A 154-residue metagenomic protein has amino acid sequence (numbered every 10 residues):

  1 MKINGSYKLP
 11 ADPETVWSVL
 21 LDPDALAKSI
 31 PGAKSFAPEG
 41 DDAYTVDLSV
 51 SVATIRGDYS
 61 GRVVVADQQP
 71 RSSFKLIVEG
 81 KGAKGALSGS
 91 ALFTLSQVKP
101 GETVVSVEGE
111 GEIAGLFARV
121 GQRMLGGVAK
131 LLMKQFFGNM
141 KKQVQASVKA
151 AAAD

Functional and structural regions predicted by a protein language model:
M1-S51, A146, A153-D154: Hydrophobic ligand-binding cavity/cleft-lining segments
K2-K8, A43-T45, D58-S60, S73 (+2 more regions): Intrinsic-disorder/low-complexity, polar/charged segments enriched in Ser/Thr/Lys/Arg/Asp/Glu/Gln
G5, K34, G61-D67, V78 (+1 more regions): Hydrophobic/aromatic beta-strand elements that line small-molecule binding cavities or substrate pockets in beta-rich
D12, D41, P70-R71, V98-G101: Short strand-connecting beta-turns/loops that link adjacent beta-strands
V16, L20, L26, V65 (+2 more regions): Hydrophobic pocket/interface hotspot
A37-E79, Q135: Glycine-rich portal/gate segments that line the openings of hydrophobic small-molecule binding cavities
E79-G127: Beta-strand/loop substructures that line and gate deep hydrophobic ligand-binding cavities in soluble
L116-D154: A conserved amphipathic terminal alpha-helix motif
